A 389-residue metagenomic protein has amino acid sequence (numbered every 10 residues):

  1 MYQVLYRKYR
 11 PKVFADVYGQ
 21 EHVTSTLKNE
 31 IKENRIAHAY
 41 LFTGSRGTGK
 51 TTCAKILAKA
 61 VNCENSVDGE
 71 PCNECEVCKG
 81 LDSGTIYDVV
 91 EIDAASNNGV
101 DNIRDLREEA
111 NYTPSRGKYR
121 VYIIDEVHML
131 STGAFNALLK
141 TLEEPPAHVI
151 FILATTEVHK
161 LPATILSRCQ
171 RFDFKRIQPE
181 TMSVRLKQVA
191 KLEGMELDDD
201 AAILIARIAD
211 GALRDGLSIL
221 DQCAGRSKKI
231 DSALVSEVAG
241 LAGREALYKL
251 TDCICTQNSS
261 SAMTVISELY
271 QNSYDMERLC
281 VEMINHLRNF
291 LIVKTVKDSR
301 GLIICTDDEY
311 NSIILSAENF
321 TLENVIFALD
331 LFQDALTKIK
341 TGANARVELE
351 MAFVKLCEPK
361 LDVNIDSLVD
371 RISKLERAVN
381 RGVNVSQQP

Functional and structural regions predicted by a protein language model:
M1-R171, V189: P-loop/Walker A NTP-binding region and its immediately flanking N-terminal helices in P-loop NTPase folds
V23, S83-Y87, N102-E108, K118 (+2 more regions): Extended, largely alpha-helical regulatory/partner-binding modules appended to the mid-to-C-terminal parts
